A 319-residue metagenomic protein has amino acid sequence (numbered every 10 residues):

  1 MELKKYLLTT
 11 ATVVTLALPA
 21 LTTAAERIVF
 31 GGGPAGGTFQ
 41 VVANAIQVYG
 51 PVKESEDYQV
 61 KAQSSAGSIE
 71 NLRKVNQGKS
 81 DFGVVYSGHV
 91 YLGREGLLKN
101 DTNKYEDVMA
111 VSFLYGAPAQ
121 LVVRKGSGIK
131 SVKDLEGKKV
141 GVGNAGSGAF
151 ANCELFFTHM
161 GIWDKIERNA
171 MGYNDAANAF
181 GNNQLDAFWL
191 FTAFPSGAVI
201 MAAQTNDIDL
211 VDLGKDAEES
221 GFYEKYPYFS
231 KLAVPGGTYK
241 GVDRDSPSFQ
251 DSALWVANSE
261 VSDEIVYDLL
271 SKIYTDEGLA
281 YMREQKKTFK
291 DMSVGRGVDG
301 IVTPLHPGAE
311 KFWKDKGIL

Functional and structural regions predicted by a protein language model:
L8-T12, L16: Hydrophobic helical h-region of N-terminal Sec-dependent signal peptides in bacterial secretory/periplasmic proteins
L18-A24: Sec/Tat signal peptide C-region and signal peptidase I cleavage site
A25-L92, D101: N-terminal (or domain-start) structured segment
R27-K53, Y58, A117-N182, L279 (+4 more regions): Bilobed "Venus flytrap"/periplasmic-binding protein-like clamshell domains and structurally analogous long
F82-Y115, S196: Acidic, polar ligand-binding/catalytic clefts
S87-H89, L97-K99, S127, D164-V256 (+1 more regions): Pocket-lining segment of extracytoplasmic ligand-binding domains
K139-L155, Y226-D291, R296-V298: Ligand-binding clefts/hinges and TM-proximal coupling segments of bilobed small-molecule sensing domains
D175, G181-N182, T192-L210, F222-Y223 (+2 more regions): An extracytoplasmic/periplasmic, membrane-proximal ligand-sensing/linker region
